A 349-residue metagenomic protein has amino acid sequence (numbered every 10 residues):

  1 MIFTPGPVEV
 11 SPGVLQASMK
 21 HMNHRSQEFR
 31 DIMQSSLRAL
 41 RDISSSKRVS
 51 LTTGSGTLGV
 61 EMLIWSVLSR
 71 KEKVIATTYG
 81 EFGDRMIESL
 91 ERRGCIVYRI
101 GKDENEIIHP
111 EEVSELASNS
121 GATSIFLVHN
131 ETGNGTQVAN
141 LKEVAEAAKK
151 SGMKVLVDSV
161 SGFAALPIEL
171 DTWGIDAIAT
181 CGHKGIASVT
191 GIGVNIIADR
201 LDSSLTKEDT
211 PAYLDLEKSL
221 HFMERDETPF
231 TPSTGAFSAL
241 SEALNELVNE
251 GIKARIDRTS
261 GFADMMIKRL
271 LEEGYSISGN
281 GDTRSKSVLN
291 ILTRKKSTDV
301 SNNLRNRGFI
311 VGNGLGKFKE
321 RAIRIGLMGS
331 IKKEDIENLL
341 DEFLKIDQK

Functional and structural regions predicted by a protein language model:
M1-T53, T57: A glycine-/small-polar-enriched, mobile loop at the entrance of the PLP active site in fold-type I
E9, H183-M265: Active-site C-terminal subdomain of aminotransferase-like
S35-S44, L244-S278: Conserved PLP-dependent catalytic core of the aminotransferase class-I/II
S46-I75, Y79-I87: Conserved beta-loop-alpha segment that forms the PLP phosphate-binding cup at the N-terminus of a helix
I108-A164: Active-site phosphate-binding strand-loop segment of PLP-dependent enzymes
D171-H183: Conserved active-site segment immediately N-terminal to the catalytic lysine that forms the internal aldimine
S276-L304: Conserved PLP-binding catalytic core of the aspartate aminotransferase-like
R321-K349: PLP-dependent enzyme catalytic core of the Aspartate aminotransferase-like
